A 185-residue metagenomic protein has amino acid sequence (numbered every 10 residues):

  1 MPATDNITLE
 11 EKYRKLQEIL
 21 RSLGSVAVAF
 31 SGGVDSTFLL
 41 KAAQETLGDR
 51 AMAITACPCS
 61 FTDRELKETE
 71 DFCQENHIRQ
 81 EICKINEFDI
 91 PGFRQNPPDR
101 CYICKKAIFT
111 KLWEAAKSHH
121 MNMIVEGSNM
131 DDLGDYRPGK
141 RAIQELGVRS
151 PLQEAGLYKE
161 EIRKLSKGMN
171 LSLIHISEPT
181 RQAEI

Functional and structural regions predicted by a protein language model:
P2-G168: ATP-dependent adenylation/nucleotidyltransferase module used to activate substrates
M169-L173: A structural motif
I174-I185: Single conserved hydrophobic/aromatic residue that forms the stacking wall/gate of nucleotide- or nucleobase-binding
